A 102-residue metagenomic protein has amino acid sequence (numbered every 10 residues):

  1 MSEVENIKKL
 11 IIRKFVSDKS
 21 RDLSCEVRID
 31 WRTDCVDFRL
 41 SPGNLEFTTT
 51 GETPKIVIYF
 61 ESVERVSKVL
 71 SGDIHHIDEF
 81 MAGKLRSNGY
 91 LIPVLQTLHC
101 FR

Functional and structural regions predicted by a protein language model:
M1-R102: Feature captures hydrophobic
